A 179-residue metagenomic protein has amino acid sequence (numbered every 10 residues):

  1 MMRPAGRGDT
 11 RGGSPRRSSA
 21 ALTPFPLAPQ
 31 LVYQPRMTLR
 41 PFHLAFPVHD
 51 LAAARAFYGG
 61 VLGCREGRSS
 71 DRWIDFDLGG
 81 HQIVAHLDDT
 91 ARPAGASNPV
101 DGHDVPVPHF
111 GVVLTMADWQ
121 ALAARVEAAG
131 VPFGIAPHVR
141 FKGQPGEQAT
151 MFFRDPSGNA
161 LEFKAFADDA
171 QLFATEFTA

Functional and structural regions predicted by a protein language model:
M2-R3, P24: Position-driven detector of the extreme protein N-terminus
S14, S18-S19: Serine residues within intrinsically disordered or low-complexity segments
P26, Q30-Y33: Short, positively charged and aromatic/hydrophobic N-terminal segments
P35-P41, R65-M116, Q120-R154, F166-A179: Vicinal oxygen chelate
A54-G59, V126, G158: Conserved active-site tyrosine of GNAT-family acetyltransferases
A160-F163: Short glycine-/small-residue motifs
